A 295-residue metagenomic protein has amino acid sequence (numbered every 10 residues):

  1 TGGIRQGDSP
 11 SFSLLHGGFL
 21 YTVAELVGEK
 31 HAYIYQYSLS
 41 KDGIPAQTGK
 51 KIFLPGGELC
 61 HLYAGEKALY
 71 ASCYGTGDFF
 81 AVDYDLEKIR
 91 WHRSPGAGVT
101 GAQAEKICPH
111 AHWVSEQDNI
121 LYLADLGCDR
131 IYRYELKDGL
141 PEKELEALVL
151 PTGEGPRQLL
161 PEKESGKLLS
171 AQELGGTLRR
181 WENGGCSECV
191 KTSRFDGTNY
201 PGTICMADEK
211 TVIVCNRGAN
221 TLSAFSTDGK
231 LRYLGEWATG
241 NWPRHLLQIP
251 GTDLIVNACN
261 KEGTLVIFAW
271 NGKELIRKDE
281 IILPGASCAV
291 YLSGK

Functional and structural regions predicted by a protein language model:
D8-S9, E58, C108-H110, G127 (+5 more regions): Beta-rich catalytic cores
L14, Y63, W113-S115, L160 (+3 more regions): Conserved beta-strand position repeated across blades of beta-propeller domains
G17-G18, E66-K67, D118-N119, E164-G166 (+2 more regions): Short coil/turn segments that connect the beta-strands within blades of beta-propeller domains
T22-G28, A71-G75, L123-L126, S170-L174 (+2 more regions): Conserved beta-strand positions in repeat-built beta-propeller and related beta-rich domains
E29-Y35, D78-A81, R130-R133, T177-R180 (+2 more regions): Structural motif
A46-S115: Asp-box/WD-like beta-propeller blade repeats and closely related beta-sheet repeat scaffolds
F53, W91-K106, E188-G197, I282-L292: Surface-exposed loop and turn segments in beta-propeller and other repeat-based domains that flank or scaffold
N199-T227, E236-N257: Loop/turn-rich, solvent-exposed surfaces of beta-rich toroidal or solenoidal domains
